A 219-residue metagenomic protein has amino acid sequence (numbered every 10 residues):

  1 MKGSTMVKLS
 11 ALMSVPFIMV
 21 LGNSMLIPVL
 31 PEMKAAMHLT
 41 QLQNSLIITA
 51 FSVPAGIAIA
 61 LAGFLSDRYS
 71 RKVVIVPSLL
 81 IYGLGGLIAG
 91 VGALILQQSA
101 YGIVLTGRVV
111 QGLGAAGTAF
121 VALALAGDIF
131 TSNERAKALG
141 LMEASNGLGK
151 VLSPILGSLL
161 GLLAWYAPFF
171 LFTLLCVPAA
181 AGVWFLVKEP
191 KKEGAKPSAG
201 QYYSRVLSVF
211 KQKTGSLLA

Functional and structural regions predicted by a protein language model:
M1, K188-L218: Juxtamembrane intracellular "pre-TM" segments in multi-pass secondary transporters
V7-L39: Extracytoplasmic
S24, S52-A60, K150-V151: Residue-level signature of mid-helix packing/kink "hotspots" within the transmembrane helices of 12-pass Major
V29-I57: Extracellular/periplasmic helix-loop-helix junction of adjacent transmembrane segments in MFS-like secondary
I57-Q98: Conserved MFS/SLC helix-loop-helix module at the cytosolic interface between two early adjacent transmembrane helices
G107-S145: Cytoplasmic helix-loop-helix junction between adjacent transmembrane helices in 12-TM secondary transporters
L141-F185: Helix-loop-helix hairpin linking two adjacent transmembrane segments in secondary transporters
